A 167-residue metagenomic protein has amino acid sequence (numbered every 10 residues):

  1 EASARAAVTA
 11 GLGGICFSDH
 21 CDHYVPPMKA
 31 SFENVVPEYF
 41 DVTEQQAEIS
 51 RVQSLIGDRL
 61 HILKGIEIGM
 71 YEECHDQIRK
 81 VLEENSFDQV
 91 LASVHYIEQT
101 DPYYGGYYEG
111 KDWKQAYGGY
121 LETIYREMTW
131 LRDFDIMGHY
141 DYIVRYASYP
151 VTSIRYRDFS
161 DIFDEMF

Functional and structural regions predicted by a protein language model:
E1-A2, E73-I78, K114-E122: Glycine-rich anion/phosphate-binding loops
E1-E72, V81, V144-D164: An N-terminally biased module of ancient metal coordination in phosphate/nucleic-acid-related enzymes
Q45-Q46, Q53, Q77, Q89 (+2 more regions): Residue-identity detector for glutamine
E84-F87, L91-F167: Domain-core and long-helix interface of multi-subunit machines
